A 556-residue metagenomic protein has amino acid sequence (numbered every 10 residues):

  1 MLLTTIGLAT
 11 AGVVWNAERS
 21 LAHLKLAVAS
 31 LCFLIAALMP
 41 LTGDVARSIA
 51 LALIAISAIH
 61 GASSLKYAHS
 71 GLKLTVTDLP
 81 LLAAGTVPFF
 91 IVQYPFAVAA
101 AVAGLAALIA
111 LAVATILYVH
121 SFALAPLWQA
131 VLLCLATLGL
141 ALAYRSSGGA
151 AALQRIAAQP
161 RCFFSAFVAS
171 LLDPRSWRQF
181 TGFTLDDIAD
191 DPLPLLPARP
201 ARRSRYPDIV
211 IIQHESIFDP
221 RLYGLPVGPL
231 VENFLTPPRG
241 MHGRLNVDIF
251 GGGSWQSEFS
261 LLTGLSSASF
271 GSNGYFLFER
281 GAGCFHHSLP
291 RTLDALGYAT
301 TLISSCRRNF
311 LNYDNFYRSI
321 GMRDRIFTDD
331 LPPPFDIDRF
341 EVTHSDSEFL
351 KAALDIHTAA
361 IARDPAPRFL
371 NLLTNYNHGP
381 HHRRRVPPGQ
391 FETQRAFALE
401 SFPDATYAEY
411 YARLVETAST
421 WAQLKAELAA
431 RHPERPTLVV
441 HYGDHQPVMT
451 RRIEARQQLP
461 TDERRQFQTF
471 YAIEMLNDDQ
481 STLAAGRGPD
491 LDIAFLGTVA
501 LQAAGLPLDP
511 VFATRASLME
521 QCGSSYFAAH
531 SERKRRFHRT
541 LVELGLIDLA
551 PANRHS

Functional and structural regions predicted by a protein language model:
M1-R161: Transmembrane and membrane-interface helices of multi-pass, inner-membrane envelope-modifying transferases
G7-V14, L24, Y206, F218-G224 (+1 more regions): Helix-boundary/low-complexity linker signature
L41-T42, A125, A189-P200, W421-A430 (+1 more regions): Short, motif-level signal for alpha-helix interfacial/capping segments enriched in acidic residues and aromatics/proline
P80-A83, P160-S165, P174-W177, V231 (+2 more regions): Alpha-helix initiation and N-capping motif
F89-I91, F96-A99, L108, A112 (+2 more regions): An N-terminal domain-start capping segment
F90-V98, Y118-A125, P197-R199, D478-D490 (+2 more regions): Short, highly charged low-complexity linear segments
L138-Q213, L222-L225: Membrane-interface segments at or immediately adjacent to transmembrane helices that form the boundary between
H214, D219-G224, G228-S556: Solvent-exposed soluble domains appended to multi-pass membrane proteins
